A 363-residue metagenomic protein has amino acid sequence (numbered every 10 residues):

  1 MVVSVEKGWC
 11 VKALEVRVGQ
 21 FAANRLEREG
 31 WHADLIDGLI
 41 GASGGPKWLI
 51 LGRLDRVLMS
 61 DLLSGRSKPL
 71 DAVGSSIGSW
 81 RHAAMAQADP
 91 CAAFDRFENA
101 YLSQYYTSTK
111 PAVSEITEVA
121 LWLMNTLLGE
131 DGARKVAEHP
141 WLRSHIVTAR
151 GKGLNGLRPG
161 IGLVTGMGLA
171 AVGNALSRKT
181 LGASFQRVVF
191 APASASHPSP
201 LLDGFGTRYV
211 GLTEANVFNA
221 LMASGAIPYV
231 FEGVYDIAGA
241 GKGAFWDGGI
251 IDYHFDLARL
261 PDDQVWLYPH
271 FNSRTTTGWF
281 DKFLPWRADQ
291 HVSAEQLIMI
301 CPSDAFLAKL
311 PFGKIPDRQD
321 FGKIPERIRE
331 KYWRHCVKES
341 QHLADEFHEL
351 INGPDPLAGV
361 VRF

Functional and structural regions predicted by a protein language model:
V2-D71, A84-F363: Patatin-like phospholipase
S76: Catalytic nucleophile serine of serine hydrolases, specifically the conserved "nucleophile elbow" pentapeptide
